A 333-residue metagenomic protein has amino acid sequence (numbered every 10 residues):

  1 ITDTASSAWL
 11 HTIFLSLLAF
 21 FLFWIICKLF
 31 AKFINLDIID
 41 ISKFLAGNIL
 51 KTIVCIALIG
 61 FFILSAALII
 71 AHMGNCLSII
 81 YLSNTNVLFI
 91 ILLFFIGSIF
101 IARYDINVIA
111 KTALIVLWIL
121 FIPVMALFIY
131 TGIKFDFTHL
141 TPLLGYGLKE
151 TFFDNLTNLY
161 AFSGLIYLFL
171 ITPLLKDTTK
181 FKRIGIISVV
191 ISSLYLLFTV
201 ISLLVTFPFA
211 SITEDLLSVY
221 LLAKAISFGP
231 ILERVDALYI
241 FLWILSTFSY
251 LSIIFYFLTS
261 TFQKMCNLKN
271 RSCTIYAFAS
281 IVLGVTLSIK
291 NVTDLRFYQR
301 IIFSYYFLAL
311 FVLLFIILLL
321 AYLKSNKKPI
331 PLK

Functional and structural regions predicted by a protein language model:
T2-V87: Membrane helical hairpin/interfacial module
H11-S16, L58-F62, N86, I90-F95 (+5 more regions): Hydrophobic, membrane-embedded alpha-helices of multi-pass small-molecule transporters
I13-C27, V54-F62, Y81-R103, I119-G132 (+3 more regions): Transmembrane alpha-helical segments of multi-pass small-molecule transport proteins
K28-L36, L319-K333: Membrane-interface capping segments at transmembrane-helix boundaries
I63-I70, A102, I119-L144, L203-L204 (+1 more regions): Hydrophobic alpha-helical segments and their helix-loop junctions in multi-pass secondary transporters
I70-L88, K176-Y195, I253-I281: Helix-loop-helix connectors at the membrane interface of multi-pass transporters/channels
H72-S78, F95-V116, P173-T178, D294-L295 (+1 more regions): Membrane-water interface regions at transmembrane-helix termini and the short interhelical loops of multi-pass membrane
T206-V235: Membrane-interface interhelical connector segments
